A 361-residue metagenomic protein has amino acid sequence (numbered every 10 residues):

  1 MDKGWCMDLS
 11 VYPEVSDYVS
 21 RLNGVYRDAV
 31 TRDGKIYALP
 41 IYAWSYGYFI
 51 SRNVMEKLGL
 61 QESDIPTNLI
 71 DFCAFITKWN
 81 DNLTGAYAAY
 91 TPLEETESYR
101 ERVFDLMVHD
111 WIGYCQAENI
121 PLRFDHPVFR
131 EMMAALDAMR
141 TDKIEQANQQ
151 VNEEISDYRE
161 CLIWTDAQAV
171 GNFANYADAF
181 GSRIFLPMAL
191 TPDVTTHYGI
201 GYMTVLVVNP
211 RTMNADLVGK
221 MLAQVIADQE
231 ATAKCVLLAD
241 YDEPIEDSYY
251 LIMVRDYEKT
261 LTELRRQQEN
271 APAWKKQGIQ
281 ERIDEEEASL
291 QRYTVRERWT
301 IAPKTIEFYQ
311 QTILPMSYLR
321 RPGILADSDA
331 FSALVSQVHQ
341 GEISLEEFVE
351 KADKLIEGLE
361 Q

Functional and structural regions predicted by a protein language model:
M1-G47, I184-A189: Hinge/lid segment of periplasmic solute-binding proteins
M1-R21, K57-G59, E154-W164, D178: Extracytoplasmic "Venus flytrap"/periplasmic binding protein-like
S10-L22, I65, W111-E131, L190-H197 (+1 more regions): Short, solvent-exposed loop/beta-turn-alpha elements that line the ligand-binding surface or hinge of extracytoplasmic
A29-I41, Y46, I70-L122, Y158-W164: Extracytoplasmic/periplasmic solute-binding protein
P40, T260-E360: C-terminal capping/gating helix-and-loop segments adjacent to ligand/active sites or protein-protein/ligand interfaces
C73-T77, W111-Q149, D178-L190: Glycine-centered hinge/linker elements that transmit conformational signals in sensory and ligand-binding systems
V128-A135, M213-V225, F348-K351: Short amphipathic alpha-helical coupling segments at ligand-binding clamshell hinges and other catalytic/signaling
A177-K276: Extracytoplasmic/periplasmic substrate-recognition and gating elements
